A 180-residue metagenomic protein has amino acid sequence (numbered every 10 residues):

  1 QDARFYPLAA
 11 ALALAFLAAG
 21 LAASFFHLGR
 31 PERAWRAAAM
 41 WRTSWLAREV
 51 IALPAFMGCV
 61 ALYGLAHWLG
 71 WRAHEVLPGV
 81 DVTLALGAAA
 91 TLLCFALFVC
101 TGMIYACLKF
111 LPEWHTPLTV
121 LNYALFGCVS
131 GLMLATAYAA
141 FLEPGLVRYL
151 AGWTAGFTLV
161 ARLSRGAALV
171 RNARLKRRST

Functional and structural regions predicted by a protein language model:
Q1, Y6-R33, E49-R72, F95-G102: Transmembrane-helix bundle segments that line or gate the permeation/cavity pathway in multi-pass membrane proteins
F25-L28, E32-A38, K176-T180: Membrane-proximal soluble regions of multi-pass membrane proteins
M40-W45, A52-T180: Long, contiguous internal "core" modules enriched in hydrophobic/ aromatic residues
